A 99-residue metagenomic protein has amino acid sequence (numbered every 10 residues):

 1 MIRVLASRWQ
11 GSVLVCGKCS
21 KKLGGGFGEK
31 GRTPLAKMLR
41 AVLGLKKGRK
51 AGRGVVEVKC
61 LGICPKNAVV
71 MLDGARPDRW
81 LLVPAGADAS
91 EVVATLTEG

Functional and structural regions predicted by a protein language model:
M1-I2, K30-K47, T95: Short, charged low-complexity linear segments at domain edges
R3-S7, G25: Zinc-dependent deaminase catalytic domain
A6-L14, L43-L61: Immediate flanking context of iron-sulfur cluster ligation sites
V13-G25, V56-D73: Local cysteine-cluster metal-coordination motifs and their immediate loop/turn environment, predominantly Fe-S cluster
L23-A41, N67-A85: Iron-sulfur (Fe-S) cluster-binding segments and ferredoxin-like electron-carrier domains, especially [2Fe-2S]
R53, D73, T95: Functionally constrained cores in energy, signaling, and assembly domains
G62-I63, D78, D88-A89: A short acidic, glycine/proline-enriched capping/turn motif at secondary-structure boundaries, especially helix N-cap
A85-G99: C-terminal binding/interaction regions
